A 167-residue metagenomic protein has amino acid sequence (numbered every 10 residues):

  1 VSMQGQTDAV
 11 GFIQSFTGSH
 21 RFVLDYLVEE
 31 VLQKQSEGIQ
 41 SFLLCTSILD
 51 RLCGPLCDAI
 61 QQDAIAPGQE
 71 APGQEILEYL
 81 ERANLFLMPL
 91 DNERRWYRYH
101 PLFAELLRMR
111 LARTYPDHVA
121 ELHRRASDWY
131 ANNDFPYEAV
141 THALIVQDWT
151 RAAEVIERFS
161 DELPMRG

Functional and structural regions predicted by a protein language model:
V1-F22: Amphipathic helix/helix-loop-helix segment enriched in hydrophobic residues with interspersed Lys/Arg and occasional
V1-Q6, K34, L49-L52, A83-F86 (+4 more regions): Phosphate/oxyanion-binding loops and surfaces in catalytic or ligand/nucleic-acid-binding neighborhoods
V1-S2, S15, C45-T46, A59-I60 (+4 more regions): Short acidic/histidine-centered micro-motifs embedded in hydrophobic/aromatic stretches that mark compact functional
Q6, E105, A152-E154: Short acidic (Asp/Glu) and glycine-rich catalytic loops that position anionic groups and cofactors
T7-I13, D63-G68, L111-D117, L163: Short, polar/flexible loop-turn hinges at active-site or ligand-entry regions and domain interfaces
A9-Q14, M88-L90, A139: Short, hydrophobic secondary-structure boundary micro-motifs
R21-A112, E121-R124: C-terminal boundary/linker of central alpha/beta nucleotide-binding cores
M109, P116-G167: Extended alpha-helical scaffolding segments used for macromolecular assembly and cargo binding
